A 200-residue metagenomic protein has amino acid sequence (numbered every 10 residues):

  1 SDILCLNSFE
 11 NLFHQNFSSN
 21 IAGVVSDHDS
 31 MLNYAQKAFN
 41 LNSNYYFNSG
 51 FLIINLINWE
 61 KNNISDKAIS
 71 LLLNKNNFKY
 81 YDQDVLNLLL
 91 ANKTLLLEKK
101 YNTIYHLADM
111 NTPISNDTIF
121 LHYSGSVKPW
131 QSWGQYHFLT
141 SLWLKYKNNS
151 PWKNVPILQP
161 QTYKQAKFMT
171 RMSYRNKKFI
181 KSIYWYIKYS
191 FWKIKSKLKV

Functional and structural regions predicted by a protein language model:
S1, N7-N11, N33-K37, N62-A68 (+1 more regions): A short secondary-structure junction signal
S1-S30, N44, I53-I54: GT-A fold catalytic core of metal-dependent nucleotide-sugar glycosyltransferases, centered on the diacidic
L6-H14, A38-L41, D82-V85, I104-N111: Intrinsically disordered, low-complexity boundary segments flanking structured domains
Q15-F17, N44-Y46, L89, T112-P113: A generic structural signal for short, solvent-exposed coil/turn residues that cap or connect secondary-structure
S18-S43, Q135, L139-K145, N149-S150: A short, conserved beta-to-alpha structural element at the edge of catalytic cores that scaffolds binding
N20, N48-G50, Q83, D117-T118: Short, surface-exposed beta-edge/turn micro-motifs
N40-F51, F78: A recurrent flexible, glycine/aromatic-enriched loop bordering the glycosyltransferase active site that acts as
L56-V200: A glycosyltransferase accessory/donor-loop signature
